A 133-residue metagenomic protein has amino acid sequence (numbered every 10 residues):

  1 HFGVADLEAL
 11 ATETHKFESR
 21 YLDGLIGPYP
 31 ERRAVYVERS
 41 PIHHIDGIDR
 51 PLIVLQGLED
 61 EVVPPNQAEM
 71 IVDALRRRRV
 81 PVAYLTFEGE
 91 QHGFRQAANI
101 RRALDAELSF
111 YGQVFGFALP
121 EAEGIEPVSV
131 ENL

Functional and structural regions predicted by a protein language model:
H1-L133: Active-site-proximal cap/loop segments of hydrolase catalytic domains
